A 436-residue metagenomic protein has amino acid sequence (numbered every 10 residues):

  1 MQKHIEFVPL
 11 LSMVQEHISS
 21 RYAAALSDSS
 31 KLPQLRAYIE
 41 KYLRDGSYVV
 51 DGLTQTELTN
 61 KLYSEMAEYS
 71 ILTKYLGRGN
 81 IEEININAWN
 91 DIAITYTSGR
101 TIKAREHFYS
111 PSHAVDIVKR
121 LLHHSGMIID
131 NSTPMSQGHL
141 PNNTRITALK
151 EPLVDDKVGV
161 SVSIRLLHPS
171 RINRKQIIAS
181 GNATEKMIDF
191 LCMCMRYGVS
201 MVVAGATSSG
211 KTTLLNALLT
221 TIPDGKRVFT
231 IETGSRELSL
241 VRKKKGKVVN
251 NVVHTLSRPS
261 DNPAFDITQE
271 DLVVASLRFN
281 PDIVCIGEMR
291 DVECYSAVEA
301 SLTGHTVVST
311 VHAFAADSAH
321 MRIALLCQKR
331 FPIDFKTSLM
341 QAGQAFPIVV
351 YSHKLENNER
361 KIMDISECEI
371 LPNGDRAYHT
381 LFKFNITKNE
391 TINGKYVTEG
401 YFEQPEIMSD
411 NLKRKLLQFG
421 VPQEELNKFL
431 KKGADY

Functional and structural regions predicted by a protein language model:
M1-I129: N-terminal accessory targeting/assembly segments
I84, A148, G304, F346: Residue-level signature of catalytic and energy-coupling elements of molecular machines, predominantly ATP/GTP-dependent
D91, T95-Y197: P-loop NTP-binding catalytic core
M195, A206-T207: The conserved Walker
V199-M201, A217-G343, H353: Switch/coupling sub-region of P-loop NTPases
K211: Conserved lysine of the Walker
M340-N373: Phosphate-binding/switch region of NTP-binding enzymes
K361-Y436: NTP-binding/hydrolysis catalytic cores, primarily Walker-type P-loop NTPases
